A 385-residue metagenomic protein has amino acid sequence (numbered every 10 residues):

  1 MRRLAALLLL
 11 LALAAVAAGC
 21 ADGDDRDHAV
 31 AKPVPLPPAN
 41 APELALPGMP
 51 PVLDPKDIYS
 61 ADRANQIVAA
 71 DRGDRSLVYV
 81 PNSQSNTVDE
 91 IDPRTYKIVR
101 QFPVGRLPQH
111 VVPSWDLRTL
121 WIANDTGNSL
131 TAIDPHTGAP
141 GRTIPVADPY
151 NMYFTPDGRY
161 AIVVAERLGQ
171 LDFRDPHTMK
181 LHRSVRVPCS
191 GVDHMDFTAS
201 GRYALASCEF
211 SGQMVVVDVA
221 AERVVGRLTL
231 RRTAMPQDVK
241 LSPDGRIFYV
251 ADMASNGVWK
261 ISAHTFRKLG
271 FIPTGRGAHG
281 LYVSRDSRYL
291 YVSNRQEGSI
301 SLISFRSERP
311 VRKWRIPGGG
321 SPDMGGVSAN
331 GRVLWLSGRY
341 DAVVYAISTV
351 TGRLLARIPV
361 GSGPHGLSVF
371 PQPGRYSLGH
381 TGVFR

Functional and structural regions predicted by a protein language model:
M1-L7: Bacterial N-terminal signal peptides that target proteins for export
L7-V16: Bacterial N-terminal signal peptides
C20-R385: Predominantly soluble domains enriched in secretory-pathway, periplasmic, or organellar proteins
